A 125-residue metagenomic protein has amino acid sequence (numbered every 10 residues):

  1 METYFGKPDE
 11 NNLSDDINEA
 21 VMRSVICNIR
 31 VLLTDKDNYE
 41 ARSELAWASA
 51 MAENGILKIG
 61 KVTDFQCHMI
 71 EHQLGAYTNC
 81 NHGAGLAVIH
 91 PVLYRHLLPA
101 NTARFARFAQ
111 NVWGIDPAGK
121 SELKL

Functional and structural regions predicted by a protein language model:
M1-V62: Carboxylate- and glycine-rich phosphate/diphosphate-binding segment that chelates Mg2+/Mn2+
F5, F65, F105-F108: Phenylalanine-focused residue identity feature
I17, V21, Q66, G85-I89: Catalytic-loop motifs flanking and including active-site residues across diverse enzymes
S24-N28, M51, M69-Q73, I89 (+1 more regions): A general alpha-helix detector
W47-A50, G55, F65-C67, L93-H96 (+1 more regions): Bulky hydrophobic/aromatic packing residues
M51-L86: Glycine-rich phosphate/pyrophosphate-binding beta-alpha loops
L74-L125: Gly/Pro-rich interdomain helix-loop hinge
